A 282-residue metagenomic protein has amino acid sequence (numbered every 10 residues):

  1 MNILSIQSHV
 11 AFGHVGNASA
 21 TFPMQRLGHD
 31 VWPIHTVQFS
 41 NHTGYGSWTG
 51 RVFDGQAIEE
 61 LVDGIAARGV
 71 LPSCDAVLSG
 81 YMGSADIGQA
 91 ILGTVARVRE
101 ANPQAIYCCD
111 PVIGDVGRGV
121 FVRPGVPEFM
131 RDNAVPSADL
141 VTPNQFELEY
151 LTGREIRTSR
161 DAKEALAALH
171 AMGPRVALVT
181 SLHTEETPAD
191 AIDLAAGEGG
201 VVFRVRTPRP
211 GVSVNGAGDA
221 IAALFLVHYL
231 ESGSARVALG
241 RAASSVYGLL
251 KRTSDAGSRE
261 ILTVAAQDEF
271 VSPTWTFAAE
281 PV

Functional and structural regions predicted by a protein language model:
M1-V116, Q267-P273, F277-E280: Conserved N-terminal subdomain of the carbohydrate kinase-like
A11, V202-G216: Short pre-catalytic strand/loop immediately N-terminal to key active-site residues, enriched for Gly-Thr
V15, G46-S47, R118-R123, T152-I156 (+1 more regions): Short, solvent-exposed loop/turn segments at secondary-structure boundaries
A20-P23, L148, A222-Y229, A242 (+2 more regions): Buried hydrophobic packing segments
H29, D63-L71, A96, E100 (+7 more regions): Generic secondary-structure signature for well-ordered alpha-helical cores
V122-V202, P210, S232-R236: Conserved phosphate/ATP/ADP-binding segment of small-molecule kinases
Y150, V212-A235, L239: Short, small-residue alpha-helix embedded
R236-V282: Charged C-terminal helix
